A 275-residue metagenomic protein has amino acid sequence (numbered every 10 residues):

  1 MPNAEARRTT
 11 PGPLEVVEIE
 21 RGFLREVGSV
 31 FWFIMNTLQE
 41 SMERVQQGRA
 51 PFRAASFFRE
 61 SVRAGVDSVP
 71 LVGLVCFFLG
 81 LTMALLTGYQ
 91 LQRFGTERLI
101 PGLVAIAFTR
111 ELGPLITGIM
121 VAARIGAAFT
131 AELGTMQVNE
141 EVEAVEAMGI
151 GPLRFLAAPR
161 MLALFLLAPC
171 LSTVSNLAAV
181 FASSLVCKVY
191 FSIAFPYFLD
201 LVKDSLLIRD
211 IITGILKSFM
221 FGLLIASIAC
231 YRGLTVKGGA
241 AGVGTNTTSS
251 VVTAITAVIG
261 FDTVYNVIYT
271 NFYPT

Functional and structural regions predicted by a protein language model:
T9-F57, R232-G233, K237: Short, membrane-interfacial amphipathic segments enriched in basic
E60-I116: Active-site cofactor/substrate anionic-group-binding motifs, chiefly glycine- and Lys/Arg-rich phosphate-binding loops
G65, V69, G73, L112 (+3 more regions): Selective transmembrane-helix segments that form parts of the transport pathway or gating/packing helices in multipass
F77, L81, I119, A123 (+6 more regions): Hydrophobic positions within alpha-helical transmembrane segments of bacterial inner-membrane proteins
L85-T109, N176-F219, L223, S227-S249 (+1 more regions): Membrane-interfacial helix-loop-helix connectors in multipass membrane proteins
I100-N139, E143, I228: Hydrophobic alpha-helical transmembrane segments of multi-pass membrane transport proteins
E132-M161, A240-V243: Short cytoplasmic-facing helical segments at TM-TM junctions of multi-pass membrane proteins
V243, S250-V267: Final/C-terminal transmembrane alpha-helix of multipass membrane proteins
